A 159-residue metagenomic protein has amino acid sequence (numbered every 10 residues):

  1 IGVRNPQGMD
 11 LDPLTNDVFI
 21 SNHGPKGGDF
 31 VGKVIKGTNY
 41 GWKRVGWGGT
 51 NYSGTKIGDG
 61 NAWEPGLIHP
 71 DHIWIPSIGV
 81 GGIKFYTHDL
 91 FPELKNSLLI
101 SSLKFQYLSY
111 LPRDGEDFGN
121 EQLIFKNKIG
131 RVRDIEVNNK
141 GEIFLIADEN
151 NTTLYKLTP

Functional and structural regions predicted by a protein language model:
I1-Q122, G130, K140, T152 (+1 more regions): Beta-propeller domain segments
V132-D134: Repeated scaffold domains used in trafficking and secretory/extracellular systems, primarily beta-propellers
V137: Conserved catalytic network of the ASCE P-loop NTPase/AAA+ motor domain
I143-D148: Short, exposed beta-strand-loop hairpins at the edges of beta-sheets in extracellular/periplasmic proteins
